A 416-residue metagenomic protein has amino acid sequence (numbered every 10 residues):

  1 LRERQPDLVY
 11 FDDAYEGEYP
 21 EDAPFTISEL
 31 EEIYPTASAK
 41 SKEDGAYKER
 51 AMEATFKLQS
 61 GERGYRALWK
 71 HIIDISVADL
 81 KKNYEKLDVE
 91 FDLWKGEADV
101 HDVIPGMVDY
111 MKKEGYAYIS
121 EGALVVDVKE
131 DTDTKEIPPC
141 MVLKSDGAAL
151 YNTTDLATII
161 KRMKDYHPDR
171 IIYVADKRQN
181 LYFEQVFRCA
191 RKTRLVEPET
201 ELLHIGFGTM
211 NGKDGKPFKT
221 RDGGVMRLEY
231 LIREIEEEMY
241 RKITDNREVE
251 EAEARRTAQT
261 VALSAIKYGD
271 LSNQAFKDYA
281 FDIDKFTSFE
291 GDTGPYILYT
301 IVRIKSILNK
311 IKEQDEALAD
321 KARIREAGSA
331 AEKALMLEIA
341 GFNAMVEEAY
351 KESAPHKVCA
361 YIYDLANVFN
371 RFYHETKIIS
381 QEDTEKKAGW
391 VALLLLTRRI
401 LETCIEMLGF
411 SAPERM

Functional and structural regions predicted by a protein language model:
L1-M416: NTP-dependent nucleotidyl-transfer catalytic core
